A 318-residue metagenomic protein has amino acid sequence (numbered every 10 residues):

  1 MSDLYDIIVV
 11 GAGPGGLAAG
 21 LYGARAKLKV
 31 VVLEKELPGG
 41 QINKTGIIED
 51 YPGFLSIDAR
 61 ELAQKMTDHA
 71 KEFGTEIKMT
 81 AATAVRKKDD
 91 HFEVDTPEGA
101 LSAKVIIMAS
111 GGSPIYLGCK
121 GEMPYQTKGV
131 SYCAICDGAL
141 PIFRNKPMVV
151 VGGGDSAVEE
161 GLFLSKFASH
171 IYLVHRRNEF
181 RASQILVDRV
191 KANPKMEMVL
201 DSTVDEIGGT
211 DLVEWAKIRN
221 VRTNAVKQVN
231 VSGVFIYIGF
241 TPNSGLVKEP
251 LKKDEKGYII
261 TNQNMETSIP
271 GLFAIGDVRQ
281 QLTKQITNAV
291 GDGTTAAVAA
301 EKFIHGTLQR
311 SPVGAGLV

Functional and structural regions predicted by a protein language model:
M1-V10, A26, I77-K146, N224 (+3 more regions): FAD-binding core/adjacent interface of flavoenzyme oxidoreductases
D3-F73, S156-Q184, D254, V318: Beta1-alpha1 glycine-rich phosphate/pyrophosphate-binding loop at the start of Rossmann-like nucleotide-binding domains
G11-G16, G111, G152-G153, G276: Conserved phosphate-binding and hydrolysis motifs of nucleotide-dependent enzymes
G20-L21, K44, G118-G121, G161-F163 (+3 more regions): Short amphipathic alpha-helical segments
I48-P52, Y125, V149, R189-A192: Short, hinge-like loop/turn segments at secondary-structure boundaries
A70-D89, E93-D95, L101-A103, S165-Q263 (+1 more regions): A Rossmann-like FAD-binding core segment of flavoenzymes
G118, M123-I142, I236-N288, D292-T295 (+1 more regions): FAD-site-proximal beta/loop scaffold in flavoenzymes
A134-S165: Conserved FAD-binding catalytic core of PHBH/FMO-like flavoproteins
